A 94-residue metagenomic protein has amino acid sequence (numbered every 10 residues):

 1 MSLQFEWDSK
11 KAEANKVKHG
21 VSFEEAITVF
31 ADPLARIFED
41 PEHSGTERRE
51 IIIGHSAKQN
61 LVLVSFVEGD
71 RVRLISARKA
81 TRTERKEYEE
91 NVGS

Functional and structural regions predicted by a protein language model:
M1-S94: Ribonuclease/tRNase effector modules and their secretory precursors
